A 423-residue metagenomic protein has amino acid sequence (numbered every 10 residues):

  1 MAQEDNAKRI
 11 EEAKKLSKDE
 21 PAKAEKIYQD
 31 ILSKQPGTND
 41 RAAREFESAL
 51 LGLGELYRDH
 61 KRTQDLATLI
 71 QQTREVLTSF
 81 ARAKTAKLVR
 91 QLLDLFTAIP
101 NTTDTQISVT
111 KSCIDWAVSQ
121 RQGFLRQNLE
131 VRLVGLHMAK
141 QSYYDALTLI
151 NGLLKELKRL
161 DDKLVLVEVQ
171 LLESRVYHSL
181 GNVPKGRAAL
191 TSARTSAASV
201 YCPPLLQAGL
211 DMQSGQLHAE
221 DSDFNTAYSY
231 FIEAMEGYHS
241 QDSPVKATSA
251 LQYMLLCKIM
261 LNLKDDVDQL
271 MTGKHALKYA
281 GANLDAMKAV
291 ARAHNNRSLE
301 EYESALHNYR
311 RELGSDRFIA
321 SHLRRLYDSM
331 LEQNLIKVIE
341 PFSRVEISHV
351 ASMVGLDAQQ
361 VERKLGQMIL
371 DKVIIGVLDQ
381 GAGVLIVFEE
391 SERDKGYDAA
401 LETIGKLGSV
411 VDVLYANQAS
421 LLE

Functional and structural regions predicted by a protein language model:
M1-D115, Q120-A139, Y144-E423: Charged, E/D/K/R/S-rich low-complexity terminal regions of large eukaryotic assembly subunits
